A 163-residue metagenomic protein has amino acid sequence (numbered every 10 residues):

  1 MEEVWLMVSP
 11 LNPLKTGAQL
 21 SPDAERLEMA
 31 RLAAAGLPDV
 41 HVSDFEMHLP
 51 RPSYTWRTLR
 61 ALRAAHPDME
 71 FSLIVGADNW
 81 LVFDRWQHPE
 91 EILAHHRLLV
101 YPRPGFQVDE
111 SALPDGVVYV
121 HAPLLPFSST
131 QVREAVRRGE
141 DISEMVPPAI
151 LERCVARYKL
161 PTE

Functional and structural regions predicted by a protein language model:
M1-E163: Nucleotidyltransferase catalytic core that binds NTPs
